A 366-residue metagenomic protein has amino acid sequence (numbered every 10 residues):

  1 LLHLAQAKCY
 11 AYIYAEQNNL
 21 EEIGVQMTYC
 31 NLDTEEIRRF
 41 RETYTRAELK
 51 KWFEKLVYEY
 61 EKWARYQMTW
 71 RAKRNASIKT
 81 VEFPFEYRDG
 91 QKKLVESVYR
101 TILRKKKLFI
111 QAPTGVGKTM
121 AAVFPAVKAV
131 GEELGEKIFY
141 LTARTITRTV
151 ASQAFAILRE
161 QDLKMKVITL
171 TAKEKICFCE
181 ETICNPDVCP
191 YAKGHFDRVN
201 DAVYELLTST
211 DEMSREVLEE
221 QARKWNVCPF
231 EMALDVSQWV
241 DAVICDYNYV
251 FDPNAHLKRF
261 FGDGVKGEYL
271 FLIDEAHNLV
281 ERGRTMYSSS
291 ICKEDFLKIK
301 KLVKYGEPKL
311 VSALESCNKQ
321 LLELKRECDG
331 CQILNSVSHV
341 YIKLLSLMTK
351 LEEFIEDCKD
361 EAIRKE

Functional and structural regions predicted by a protein language model:
L1-K50: Mg2+/Mn2+-dependent nuclease catalytic core
E21-I23, G135-E136, L163-K166, K266-Y269 (+1 more regions): Short glycine-/polar-rich loops that comprise or flank the Walker A/P-loop and associated switch/sensor motifs
A47-T80: Charged, low-complexity
M68-Q111: Conserved pre-motif I regulatory segment
N75, V81, L134-V243, N248-F251 (+4 more regions): A substrate-engagement module of RecA-like helicase motors
Y99-R100, T119-L134, A154-L158: Walker A/P-loop NTP-binding motif
L103-P125: Walker A/P-loop
A122, T149, Q153, W225-A242 (+1 more regions): Signature of the SF2 helicase/ATPase Hel1-core->accessory helical subdomain module
